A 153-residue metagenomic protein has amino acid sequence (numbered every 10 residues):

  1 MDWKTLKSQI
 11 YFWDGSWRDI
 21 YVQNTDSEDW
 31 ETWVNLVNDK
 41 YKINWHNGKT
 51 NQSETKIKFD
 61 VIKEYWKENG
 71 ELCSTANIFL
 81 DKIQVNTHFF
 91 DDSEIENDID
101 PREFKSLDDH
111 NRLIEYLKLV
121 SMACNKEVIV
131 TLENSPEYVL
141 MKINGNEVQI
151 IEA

Functional and structural regions predicted by a protein language model:
M1, R102, L107-A153: Acidic, proline/glycine-rich low-complexity IDRs
M1-Y65: Long, contiguous N-terminal structural blocks used for assembly/anchoring
K4-K7, D60-I62, G70-L72, R112-E115 (+1 more regions): Short secondary-structure boundary micro-motifs
T5-D19, F79-S93, K118, M122: Short, surface-exposed loop and linker segments with low hydrophobicity and enrichment for Pro/Ser/Thr
G15-N24, S93-E103: Short, hydrophobic/proline-enriched secondary-structure or compact coil segments at domain edges
D26-E28, K82-Q84, S93, E103-K105 (+2 more regions): Residues that cap or initiate secondary-structure elements
V34-K49, D100-Y116: Short, positively charged, low-complexity/disordered linker segments
I43-I99: Short, intrinsically disordered low-complexity segments
